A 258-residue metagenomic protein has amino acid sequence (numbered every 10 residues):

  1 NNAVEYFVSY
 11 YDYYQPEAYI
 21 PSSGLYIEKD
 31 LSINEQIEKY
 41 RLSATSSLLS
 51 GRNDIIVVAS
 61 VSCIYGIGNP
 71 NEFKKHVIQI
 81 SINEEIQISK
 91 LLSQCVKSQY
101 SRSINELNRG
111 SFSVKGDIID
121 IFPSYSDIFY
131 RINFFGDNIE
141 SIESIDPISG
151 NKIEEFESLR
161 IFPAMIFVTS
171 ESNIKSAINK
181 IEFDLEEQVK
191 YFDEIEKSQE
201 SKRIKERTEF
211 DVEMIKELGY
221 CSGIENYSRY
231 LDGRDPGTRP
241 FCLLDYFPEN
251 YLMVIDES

Functional and structural regions predicted by a protein language model:
N1-S258: ASCE RecA-like P-loop NTPase motor cores that couple ATP hydrolysis to mechanical translocation on nucleic acids
